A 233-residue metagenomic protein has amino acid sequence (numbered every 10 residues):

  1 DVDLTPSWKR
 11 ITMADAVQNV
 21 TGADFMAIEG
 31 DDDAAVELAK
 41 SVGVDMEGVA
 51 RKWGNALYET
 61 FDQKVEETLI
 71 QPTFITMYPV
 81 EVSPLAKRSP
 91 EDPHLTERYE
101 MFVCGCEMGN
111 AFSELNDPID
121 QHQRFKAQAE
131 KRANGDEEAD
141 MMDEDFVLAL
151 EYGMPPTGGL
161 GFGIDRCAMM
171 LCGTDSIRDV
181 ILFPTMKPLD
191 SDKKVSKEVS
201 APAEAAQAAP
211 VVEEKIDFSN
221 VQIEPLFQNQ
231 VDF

Functional and structural regions predicted by a protein language model:
D1-M108, A127-M154, K193-A203: Metal-assisted phosphate- and nucleotidyl-transfer catalytic regions
G22, C104, E114, P118 (+3 more regions): Short, well-ordered loop/turn and helix-capping segments at boundaries between secondary-structure elements and domains
E81-L85, M108-N110, L115-I119, A168-M169 (+1 more regions): Flexible loop/turn segments at secondary-structure boundaries
R88-E97, M169-K187: Conserved, well-ordered active-site substructure
C104-E114, M154-C172: Conserved phosphate/anionic-ligand binding catalytic regions in large, soluble enzymes, centered on
E151, I164, T174-V199: Acidic, carboxylate-rich catalytic segments that either coordinate divalent cations
K197-S219: Acidic, proline-/serine-/threonine-rich low-complexity intrinsically disordered repeat tracts
V211, I216-F233: Long, low-complexity, intrinsically disordered segments
